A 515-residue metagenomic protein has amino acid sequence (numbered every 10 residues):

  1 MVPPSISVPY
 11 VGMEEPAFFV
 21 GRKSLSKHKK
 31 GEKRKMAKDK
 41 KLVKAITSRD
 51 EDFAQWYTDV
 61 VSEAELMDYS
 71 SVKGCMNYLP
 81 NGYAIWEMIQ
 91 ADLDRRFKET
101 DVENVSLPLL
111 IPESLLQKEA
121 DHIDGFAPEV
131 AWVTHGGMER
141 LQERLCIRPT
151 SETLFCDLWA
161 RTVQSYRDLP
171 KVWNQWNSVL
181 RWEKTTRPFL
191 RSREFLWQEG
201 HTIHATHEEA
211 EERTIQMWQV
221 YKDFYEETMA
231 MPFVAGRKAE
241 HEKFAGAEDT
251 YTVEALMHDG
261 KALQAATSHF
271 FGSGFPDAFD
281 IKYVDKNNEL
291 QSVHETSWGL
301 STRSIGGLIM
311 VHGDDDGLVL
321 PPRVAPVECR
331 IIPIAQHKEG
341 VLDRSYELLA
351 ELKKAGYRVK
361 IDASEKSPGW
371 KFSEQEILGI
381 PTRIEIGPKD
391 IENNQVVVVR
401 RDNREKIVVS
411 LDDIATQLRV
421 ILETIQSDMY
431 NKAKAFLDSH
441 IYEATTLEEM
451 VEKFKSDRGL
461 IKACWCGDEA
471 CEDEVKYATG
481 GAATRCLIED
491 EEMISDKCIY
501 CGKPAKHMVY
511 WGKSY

Functional and structural regions predicted by a protein language model:
P3-P4: Short, often N-terminal, low-complexity regions that either remain intrinsically disordered or form a short helix
V8-V11, V20, K29: Short hydrophobic alpha-helical segments enriched in small aliphatic residues
E14: Short polybasic linear motifs
S24: Glycine- and charge-rich intrinsically disordered segments
K27-Y515: NTP/phosphate- and nucleic-acid-binding module
